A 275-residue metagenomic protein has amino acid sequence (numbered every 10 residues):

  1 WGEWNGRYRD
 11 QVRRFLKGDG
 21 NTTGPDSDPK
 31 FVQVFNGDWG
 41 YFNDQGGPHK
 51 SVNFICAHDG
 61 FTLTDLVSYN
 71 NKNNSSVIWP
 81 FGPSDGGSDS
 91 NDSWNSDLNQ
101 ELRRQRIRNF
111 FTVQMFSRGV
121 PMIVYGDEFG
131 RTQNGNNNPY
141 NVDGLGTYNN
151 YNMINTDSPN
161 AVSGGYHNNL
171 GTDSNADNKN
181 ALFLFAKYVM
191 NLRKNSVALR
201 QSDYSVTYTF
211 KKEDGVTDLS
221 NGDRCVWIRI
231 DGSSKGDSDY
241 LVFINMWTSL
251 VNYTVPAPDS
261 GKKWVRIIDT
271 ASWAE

Functional and structural regions predicted by a protein language model:
W1-G130, N138, V197, Y204 (+2 more regions): Conserved alpha/beta catalytic core and glycan-binding cleft of carbohydrate-active enzymes
W4, E101-R104, R108, V113-I123 (+2 more regions): Carbohydrate-interacting/catalytic domains
